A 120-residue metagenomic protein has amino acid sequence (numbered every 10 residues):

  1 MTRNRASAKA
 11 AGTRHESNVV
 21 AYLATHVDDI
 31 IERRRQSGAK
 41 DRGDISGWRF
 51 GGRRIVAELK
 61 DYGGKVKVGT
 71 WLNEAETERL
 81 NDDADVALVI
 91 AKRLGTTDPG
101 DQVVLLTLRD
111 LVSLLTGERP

Functional and structural regions predicted by a protein language model:
M1-P120: Catalytic phosphate/metal-binding cores of nucleic-acid and nucleotide-processing enzymes, i.e., regions that mediate
